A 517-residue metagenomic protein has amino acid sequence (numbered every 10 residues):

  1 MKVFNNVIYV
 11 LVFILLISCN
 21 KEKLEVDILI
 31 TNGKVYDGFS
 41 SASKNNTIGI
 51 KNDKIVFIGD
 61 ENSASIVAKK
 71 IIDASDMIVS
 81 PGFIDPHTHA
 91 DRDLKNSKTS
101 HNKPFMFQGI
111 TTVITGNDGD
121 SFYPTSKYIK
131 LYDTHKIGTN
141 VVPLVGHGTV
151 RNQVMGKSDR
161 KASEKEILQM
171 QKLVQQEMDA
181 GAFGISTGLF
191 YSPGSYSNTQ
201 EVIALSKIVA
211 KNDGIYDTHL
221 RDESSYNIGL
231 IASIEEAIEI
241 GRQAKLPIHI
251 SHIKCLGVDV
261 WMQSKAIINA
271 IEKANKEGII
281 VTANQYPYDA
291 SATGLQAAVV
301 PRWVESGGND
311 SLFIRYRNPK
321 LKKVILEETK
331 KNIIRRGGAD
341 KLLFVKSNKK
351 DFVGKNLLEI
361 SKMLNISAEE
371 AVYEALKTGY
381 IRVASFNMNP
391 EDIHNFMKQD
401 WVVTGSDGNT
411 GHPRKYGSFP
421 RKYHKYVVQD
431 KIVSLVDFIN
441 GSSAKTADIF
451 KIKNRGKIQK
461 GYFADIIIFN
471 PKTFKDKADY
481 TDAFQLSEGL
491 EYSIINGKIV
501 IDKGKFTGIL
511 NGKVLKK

Functional and structural regions predicted by a protein language model:
I17-S18: C-terminal motif of bacterial Sec signal peptides marking the signal peptidase cleavage site
E22-L29, V35-P81: Histidine-rich, glycine-flanked metal-binding segment
G33, S311-R315, N395-W401, D407 (+2 more regions): C-terminal cap of metal-dependent C-N hydrolases
V35-T47, V383-I393, L435-D437, A447-F484: Acidic, glycine-enriched loop/beta-strand segments at the rims of small-molecule binding/catalytic pockets
A74-V79, F83-A90, N96-T187, S206 (+2 more regions): Divalent-metal coordination cores built from histidine and acidic residues
L144-V145, T149, Q153, K157-E164 (+4 more regions): Active-site neighborhoods of metal-dependent hydrolases
A182-E235: Divalent metal-binding pocket/active-site signature
K207, D217-L246, F386-R455, Q459-K460 (+1 more regions): Extended hydrophobic/aromatic segments used for targeting, binding, or gating
